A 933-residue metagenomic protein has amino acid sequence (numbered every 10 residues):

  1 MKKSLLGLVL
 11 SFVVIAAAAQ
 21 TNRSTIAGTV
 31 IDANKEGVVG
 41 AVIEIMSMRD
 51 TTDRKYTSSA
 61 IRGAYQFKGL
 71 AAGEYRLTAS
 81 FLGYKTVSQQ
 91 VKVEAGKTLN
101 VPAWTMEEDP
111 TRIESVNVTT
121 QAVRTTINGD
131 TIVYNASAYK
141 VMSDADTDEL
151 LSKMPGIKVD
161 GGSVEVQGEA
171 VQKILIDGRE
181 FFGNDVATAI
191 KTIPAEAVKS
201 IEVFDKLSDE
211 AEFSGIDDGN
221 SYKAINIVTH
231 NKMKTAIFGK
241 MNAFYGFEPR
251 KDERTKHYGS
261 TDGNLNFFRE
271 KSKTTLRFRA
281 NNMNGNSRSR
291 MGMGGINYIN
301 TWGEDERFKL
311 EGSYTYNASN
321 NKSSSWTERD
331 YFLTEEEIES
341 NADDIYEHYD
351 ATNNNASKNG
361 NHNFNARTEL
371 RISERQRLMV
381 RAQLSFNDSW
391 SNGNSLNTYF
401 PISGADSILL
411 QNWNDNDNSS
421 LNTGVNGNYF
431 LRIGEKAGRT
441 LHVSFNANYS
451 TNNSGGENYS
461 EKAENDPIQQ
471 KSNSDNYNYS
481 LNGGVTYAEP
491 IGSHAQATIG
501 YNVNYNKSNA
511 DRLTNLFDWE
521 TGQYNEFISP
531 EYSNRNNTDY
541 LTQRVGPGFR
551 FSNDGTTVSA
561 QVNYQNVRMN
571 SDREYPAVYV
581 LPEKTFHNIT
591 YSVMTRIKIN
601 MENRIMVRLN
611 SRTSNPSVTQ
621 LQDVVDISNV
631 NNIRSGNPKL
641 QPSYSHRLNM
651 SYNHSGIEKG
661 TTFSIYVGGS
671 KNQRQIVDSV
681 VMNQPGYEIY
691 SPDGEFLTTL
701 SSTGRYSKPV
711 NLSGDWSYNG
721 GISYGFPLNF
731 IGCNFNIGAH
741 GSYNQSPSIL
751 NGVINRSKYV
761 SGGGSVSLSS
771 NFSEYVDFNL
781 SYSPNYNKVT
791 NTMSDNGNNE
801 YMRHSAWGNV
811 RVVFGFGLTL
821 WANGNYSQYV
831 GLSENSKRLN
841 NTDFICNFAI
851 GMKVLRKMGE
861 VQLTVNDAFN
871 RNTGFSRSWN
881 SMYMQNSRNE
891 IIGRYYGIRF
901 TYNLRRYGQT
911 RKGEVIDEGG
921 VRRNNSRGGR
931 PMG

Functional and structural regions predicted by a protein language model:
Q20-N22, K35, K85, K92 (+17 more regions): Membrane-proximal, glycine/serine-rich, low-complexity loop/turn segments characteristic of large bacterial
A27-V38: Structural motif
M46-T52, E74, T78-Q90: A short, solvent-exposed loop/turn motif at the edges and junctions of modular extracellular/periplasmic domains
M48-A64: Short, acidic Ser/Thr/Gly-rich low-complexity loop/linker segments typical of extracellular and cell-surface proteins
D130, R277, N286, R290 (+10 more regions): Surface-exposed loop/turn segments flanking beta-strands in extracellular/periplasmic regions
T352, S480-N482, F527-N534, S635 (+3 more regions): Outer membrane beta-barrel strand-and-loop segments of large Gram-negative receptors, especially TonB-dependent
Q496-E602, N787, T792-M793, N798: Signature of Gram-negative outer-membrane beta-barrel scaffolds
S765-Y786, N798-G933: Conserved C-terminal beta-signal and adjacent last beta-strands/turns of outer-membrane beta-barrel proteins
